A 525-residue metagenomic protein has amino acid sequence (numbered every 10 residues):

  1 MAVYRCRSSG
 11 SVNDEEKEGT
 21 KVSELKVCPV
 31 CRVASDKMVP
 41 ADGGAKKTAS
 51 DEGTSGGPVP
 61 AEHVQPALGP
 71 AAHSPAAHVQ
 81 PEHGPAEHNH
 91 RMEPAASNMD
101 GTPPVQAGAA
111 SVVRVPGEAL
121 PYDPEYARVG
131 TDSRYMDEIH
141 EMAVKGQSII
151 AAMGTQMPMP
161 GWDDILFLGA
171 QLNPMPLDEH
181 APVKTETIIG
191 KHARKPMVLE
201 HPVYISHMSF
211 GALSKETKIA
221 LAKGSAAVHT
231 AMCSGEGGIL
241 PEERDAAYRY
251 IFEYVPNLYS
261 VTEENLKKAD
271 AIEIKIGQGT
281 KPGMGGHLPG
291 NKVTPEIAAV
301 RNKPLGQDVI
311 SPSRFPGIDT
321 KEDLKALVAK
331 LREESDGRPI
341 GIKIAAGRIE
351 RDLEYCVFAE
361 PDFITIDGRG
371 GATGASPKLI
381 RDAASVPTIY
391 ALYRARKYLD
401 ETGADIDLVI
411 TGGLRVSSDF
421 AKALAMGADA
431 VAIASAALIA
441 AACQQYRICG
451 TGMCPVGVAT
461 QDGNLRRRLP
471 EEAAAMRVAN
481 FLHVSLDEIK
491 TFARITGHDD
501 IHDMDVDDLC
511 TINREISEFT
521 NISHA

Functional and structural regions predicted by a protein language model:
A2, E24, G450: Short metal-coordination and nucleic-acid-contact micro-motifs, chiefly zinc-binding Cys/His arrays
R5-R7, P29: Cys/His/Pro-rich metal-binding microdomains
G10, R32: Cys/His-coordinated zinc-binding microdomains
D14, D36, A459: Short functional micro-motifs and their immediate structural scaffolds
K17-K26: Short linker/helix segments within small regulatory modules
A45, A95-V203, H207, A212-K223 (+6 more regions): Conserved, well-structured core domains of diverse proteins
E200, H207, A212-K330, E334-G341 (+1 more regions): Active-site-facing alpha/beta catalytic cores
P312-R466: Glycine-rich phosphate/ribose-binding loops and adjacent secondary-structure elements that form binding surfaces
